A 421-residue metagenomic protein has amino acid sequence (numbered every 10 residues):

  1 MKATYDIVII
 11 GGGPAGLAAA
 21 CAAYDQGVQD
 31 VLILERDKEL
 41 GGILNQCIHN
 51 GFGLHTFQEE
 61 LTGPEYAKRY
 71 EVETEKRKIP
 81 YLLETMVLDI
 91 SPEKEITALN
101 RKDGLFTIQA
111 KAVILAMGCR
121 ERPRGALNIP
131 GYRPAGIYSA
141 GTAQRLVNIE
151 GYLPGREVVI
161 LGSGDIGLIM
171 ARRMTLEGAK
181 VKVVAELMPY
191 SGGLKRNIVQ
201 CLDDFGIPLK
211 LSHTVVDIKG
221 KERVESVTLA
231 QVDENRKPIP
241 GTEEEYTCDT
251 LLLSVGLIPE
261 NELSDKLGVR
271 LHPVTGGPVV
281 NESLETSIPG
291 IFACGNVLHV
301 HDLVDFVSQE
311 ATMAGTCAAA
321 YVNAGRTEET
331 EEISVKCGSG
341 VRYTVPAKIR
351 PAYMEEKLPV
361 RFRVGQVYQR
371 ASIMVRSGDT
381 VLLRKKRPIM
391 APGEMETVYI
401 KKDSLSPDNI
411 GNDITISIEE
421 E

Functional and structural regions predicted by a protein language model:
M1-I10, K68-E157, D233-G241, L252 (+2 more regions): FAD-binding core/adjacent interface of flavoenzyme oxidoreductases
Y5-R69, E73, R145, P154-Q200 (+2 more regions): Beta1-alpha1 glycine-rich phosphate/pyrophosphate-binding loop at the start of Rossmann-like nucleotide-binding domains
R69-S91, I96-A98, T175-E262, E356-P388: A Rossmann-like FAD-binding core segment of flavoenzymes
L105-F106, A112-L209, T214-R223, G290 (+2 more regions): Predominantly flavin-linked oxidoreductase catalytic cores and closely associated redox partners
L115, I137-V147, T250-H301: FAD-site-proximal beta/loop scaffold in flavoenzymes
D305, M313, C317-K385: Mid-to-C-terminal Rossmann-like scaffold of FAD/NAD(P)H-dependent oxidoreductases
R361, G393-L405: Exposed aromatic-hydrophobic patches
I373, D403-E421: Short, aromatic- and glycine-rich surface loops/edge beta-strands on solvent-exposed regions
